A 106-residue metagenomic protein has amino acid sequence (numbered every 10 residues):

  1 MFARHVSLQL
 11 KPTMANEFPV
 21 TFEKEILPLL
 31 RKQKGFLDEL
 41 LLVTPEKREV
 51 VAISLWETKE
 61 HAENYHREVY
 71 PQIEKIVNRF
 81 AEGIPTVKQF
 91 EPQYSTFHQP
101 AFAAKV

Functional and structural regions predicted by a protein language model:
M1-F2, L8-K11, L40-K47, K75-V106: Glycine-rich beta-strand-turn "strand-cap" elements at beta-sheet edges
A3-L8, D38-H66: Short, well-ordered beta-strand segments in beta-rich or mixed alpha/beta enzyme and ligand-binding folds
Q9-F22: Short, surface-exposed ligand-recognition loops at beta-strand->loop->(often short) alpha-helix junctions that present
A15-E17, E63, T96: Intrinsically disordered, low-complexity acidic/polar segments
K24-E25, L30-L37, L55-Q89: An amphipathic, aromatic/His-enriched active-site/gating alpha helix that lines ligand/cofactor pockets
V51, Y70-P71, A104: Residues in and immediately flanking transmembrane alpha helices
